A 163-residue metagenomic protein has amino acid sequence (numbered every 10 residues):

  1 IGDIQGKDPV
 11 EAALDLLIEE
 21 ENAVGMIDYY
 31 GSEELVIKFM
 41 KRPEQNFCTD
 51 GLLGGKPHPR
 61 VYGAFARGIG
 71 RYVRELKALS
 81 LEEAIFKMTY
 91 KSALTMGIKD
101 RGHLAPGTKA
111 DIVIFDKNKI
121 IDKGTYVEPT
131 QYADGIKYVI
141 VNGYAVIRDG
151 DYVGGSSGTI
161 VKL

Functional and structural regions predicted by a protein language model:
I1-E19, G31-K117: His/Asp/Glu-enriched, well-ordered alpha-helical/loop segment that forms or immediately abuts the divalent-metal
E21-Y29: Short catalytic-site patches enriched in acidic/histidine residues that coordinate or position cofactors/metals
I27, R60, P129-Q131: Short Gly/Pro-enriched turn/cap motifs at secondary-structure boundaries
D28, K99-D100, G107, D122 (+2 more regions): Residue-level detector of alpha-helical recognition elements and their boundaries
K38-E44, T49-D50, A64, V113-T159: C-terminal cap of metal-dependent C-N hydrolases
K162-L163: Short beta-strand-to-coil "C-cap" segments at the C-terminal boundary of structured domains/repeats, marking
